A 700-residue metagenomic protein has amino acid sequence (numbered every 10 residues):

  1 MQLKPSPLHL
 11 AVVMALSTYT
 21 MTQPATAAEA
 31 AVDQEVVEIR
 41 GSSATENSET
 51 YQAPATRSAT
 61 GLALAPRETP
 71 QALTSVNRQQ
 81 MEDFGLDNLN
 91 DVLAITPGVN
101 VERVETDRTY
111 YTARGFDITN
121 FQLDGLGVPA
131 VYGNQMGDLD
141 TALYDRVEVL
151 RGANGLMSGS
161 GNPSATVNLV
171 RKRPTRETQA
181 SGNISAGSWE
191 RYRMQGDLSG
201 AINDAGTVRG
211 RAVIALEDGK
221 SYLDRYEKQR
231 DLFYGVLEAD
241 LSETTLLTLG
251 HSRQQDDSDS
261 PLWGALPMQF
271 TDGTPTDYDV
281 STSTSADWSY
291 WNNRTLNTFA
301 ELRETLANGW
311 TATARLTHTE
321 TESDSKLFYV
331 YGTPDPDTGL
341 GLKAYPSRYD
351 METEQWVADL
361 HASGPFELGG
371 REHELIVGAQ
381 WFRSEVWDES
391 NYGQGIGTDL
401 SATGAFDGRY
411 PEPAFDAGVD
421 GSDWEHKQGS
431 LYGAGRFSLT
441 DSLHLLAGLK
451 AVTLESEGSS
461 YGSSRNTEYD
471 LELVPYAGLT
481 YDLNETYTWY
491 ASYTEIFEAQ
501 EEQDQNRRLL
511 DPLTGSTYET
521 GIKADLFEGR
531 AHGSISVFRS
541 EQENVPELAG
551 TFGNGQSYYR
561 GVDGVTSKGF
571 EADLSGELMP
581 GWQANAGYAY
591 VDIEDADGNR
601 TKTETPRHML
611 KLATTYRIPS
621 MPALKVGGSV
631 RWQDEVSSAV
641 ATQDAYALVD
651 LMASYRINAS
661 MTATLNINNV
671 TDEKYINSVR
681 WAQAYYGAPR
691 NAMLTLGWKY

Functional and structural regions predicted by a protein language model:
Q52-L73, F84, N90-P129, D145: Extracytoplasmic beta-strand/coil segments of soluble accessory domains associated with Gram-negative outer-membrane
V101, Y110, L126-R151, L169-R171: Short acidic/polar hinge/loop motifs at secondary-structure boundaries that mediate gating or recognition
A130, A142-D145, L156-F233, L241-T245 (+2 more regions): Outer-membrane beta-barrel translocator/receptor signature
E217-S221, Y234-T305, E320-T353, G397-D420 (+3 more regions): Acidic/polar loop-and-plug regions of large Gram-negative outer-membrane beta-barrel proteins
E238-S242, T353, E372-S384, S422-Q542 (+3 more regions): Structural signature of Gram-negative outer-membrane beta-barrels, strongest in the C-terminal barrel of TonB-dependent
E301-A307, T311-T317, T321-L327, T514-E577 (+2 more regions): Membrane-embedded beta-barrel scaffold of Gram-negative outer-membrane proteins
D441-S442, G561-A639, T671-K674, T695 (+1 more regions): Gram-negative outer-membrane beta-barrel transporters
W632-S637, L651-Y700: C-terminal beta-signal and adjacent terminal beta-strands/loops of Gram-negative outer-membrane beta-barrel proteins
